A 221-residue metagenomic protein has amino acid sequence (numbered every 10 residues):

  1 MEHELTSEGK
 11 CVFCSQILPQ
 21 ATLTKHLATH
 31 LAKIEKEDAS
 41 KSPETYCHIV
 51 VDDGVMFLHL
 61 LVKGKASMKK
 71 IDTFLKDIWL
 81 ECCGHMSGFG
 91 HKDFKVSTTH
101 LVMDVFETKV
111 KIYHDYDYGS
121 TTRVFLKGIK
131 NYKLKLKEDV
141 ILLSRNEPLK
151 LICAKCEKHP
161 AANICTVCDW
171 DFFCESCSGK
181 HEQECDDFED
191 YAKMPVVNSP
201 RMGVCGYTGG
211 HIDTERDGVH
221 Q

Functional and structural regions predicted by a protein language model:
M1-Q221: Short linear regulatory motifs enriched in tryptophan with gly/pro/ser
